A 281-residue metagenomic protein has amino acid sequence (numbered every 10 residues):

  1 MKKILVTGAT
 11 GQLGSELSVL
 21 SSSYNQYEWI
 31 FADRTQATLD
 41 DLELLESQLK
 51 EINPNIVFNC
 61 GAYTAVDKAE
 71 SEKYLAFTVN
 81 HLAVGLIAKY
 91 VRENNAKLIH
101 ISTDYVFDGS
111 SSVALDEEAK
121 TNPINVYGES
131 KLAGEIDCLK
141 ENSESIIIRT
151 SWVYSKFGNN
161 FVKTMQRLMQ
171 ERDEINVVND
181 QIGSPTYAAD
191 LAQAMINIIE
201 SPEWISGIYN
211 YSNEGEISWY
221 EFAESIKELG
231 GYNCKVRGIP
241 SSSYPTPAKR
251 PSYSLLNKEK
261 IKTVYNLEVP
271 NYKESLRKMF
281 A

Functional and structural regions predicted by a protein language model:
K3-S22: N-terminal Rossmann NAD(P)H-binding glycine-rich loop of SDR-like oxidoreductase domains
Q12, E171, S201-P247, S252: Mid/C-terminal beta-alpha module of Rossmann-like enzyme folds, strongest in SDR-family dehydrogenases/epimerases
L42-V79: NAD(P)H-binding glycine-rich loop region in Rossmannoid oxidoreductase-like domains and their noncatalytic homologs
S71-I99: NAD(P)-cofactor binding segment of oxidoreductase domains
T78, L82-L86, V106-I148, V153: Catalytic helix-loop patch of NAD(P)-dependent Rossmann-fold dehydrogenases
I136-G183, D190, I196: NAD(P)-dependent short-chain dehydrogenase/reductase
V177-I182, Y209-E216, V264: Glycine-rich Rossmann NAD(P)(H)-binding loop
I217, C234, S252-A281: C-terminal amphipathic/interface module of NAD(P)-dependent oxidoreductases and related NAD-binding regulators
